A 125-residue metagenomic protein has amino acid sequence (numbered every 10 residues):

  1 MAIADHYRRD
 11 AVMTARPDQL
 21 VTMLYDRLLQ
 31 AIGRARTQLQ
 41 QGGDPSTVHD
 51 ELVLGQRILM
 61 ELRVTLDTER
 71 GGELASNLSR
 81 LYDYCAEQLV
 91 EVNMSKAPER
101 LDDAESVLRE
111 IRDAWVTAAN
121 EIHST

Functional and structural regions predicted by a protein language model:
M1-Y7, A11, I122-T125: N-terminal targeting/disorder module
L24-R27, A31, E51-L54, I58 (+4 more regions): Amphipathic, well-ordered alpha-helical segments in soluble domains
T37-L62: Alpha-helical segments in soluble extracytoplasmic regions
S46-V53, A75-S79, L101-S106: Short, charged, amphipathic alpha-helical segments
E61-S76: Short, solvent-exposed, charged loop/turn and helix-capping segments that join or cap alpha-helices on peripheral
L89-E105: Amphipathic, charged alpha-helical scaffolds that flank and support histidine-based chemistry in signaling
R100-T125: Preference for long, well-ordered alpha-helical segments
